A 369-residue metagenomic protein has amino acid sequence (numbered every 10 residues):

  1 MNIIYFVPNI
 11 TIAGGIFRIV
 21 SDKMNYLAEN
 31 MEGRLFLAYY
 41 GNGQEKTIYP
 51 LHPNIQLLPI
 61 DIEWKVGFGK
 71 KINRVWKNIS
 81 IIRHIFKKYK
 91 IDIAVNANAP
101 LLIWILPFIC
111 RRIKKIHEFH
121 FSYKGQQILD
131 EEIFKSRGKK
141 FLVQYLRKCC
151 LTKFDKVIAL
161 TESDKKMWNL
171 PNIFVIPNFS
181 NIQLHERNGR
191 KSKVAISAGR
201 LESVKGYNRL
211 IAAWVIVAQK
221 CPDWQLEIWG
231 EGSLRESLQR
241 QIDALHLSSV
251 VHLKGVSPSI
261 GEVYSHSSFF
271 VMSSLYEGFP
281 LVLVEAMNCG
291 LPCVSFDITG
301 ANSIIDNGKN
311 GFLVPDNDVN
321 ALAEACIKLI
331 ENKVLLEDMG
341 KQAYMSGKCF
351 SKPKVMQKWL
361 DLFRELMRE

Functional and structural regions predicted by a protein language model:
F6-A13, Y26, N30-I72: N-terminal strand-loop element at the rim of the active site of nucleotide-sugar-dependent glycosyltransferases
G14-D22, K193, S197-I216, P222 (+3 more regions): A conserved mid-protein helix/loop that constitutes part of the nucleotide-sugar donor-binding site
N96-L102, F119: Short His-centered aromatic/hydrophobic patch
K140, Q144-L184: Donor nucleotide-sugar binding/catalytic pocket of nucleotide-sugar-dependent glycosyltransferases
Q239-G255: Nucleotide-activated donor-binding/catalytic signature segment of Leloir-type glycosyltransferases, i.e., the conserved
V256, L275: Aromatic "clamp/platform" in nucleotide-sugar-dependent glycosyltransferases that forms part of the donor/acceptor
P292-S295: Short hydrophobic beta-strand element within catalytic cores of glycosyltransferases and related nucleotide-activated
N307-G308, F312-V319, K328-K333, K348: Conserved acidic donor-binding segment of nucleotide-sugar-dependent glycosyltransferases
